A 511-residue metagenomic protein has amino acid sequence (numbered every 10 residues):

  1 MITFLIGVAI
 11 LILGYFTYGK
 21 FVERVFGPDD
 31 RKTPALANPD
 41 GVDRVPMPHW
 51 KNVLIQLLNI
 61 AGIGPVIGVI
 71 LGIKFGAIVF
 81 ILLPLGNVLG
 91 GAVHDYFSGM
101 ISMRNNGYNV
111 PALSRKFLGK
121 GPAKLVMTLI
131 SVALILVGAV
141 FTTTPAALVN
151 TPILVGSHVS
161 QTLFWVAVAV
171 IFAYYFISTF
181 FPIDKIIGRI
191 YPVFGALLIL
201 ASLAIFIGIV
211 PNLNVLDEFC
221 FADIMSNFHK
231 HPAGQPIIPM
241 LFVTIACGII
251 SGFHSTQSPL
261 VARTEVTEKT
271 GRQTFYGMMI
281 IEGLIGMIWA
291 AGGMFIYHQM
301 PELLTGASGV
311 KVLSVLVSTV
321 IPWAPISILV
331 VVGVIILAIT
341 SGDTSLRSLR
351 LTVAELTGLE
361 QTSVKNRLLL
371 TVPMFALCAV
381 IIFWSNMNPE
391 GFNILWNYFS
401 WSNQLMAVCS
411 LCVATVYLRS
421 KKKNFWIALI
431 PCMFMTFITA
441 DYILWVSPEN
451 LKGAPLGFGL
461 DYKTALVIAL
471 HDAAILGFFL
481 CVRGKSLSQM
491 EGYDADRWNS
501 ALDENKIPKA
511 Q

Functional and structural regions predicted by a protein language model:
I2-G19, G72-S102, P111, P122 (+1 more regions): Extracellular loop-to-transmembrane helix junctions
L5, A9-G27, L129, P145-V149 (+4 more regions): Membrane-interface loop-to-helix entry segments
I10-L11, Y15, Q56, G90-N106 (+4 more regions): Helix-loop-helix module between adjacent transmembrane segments
I10-V66, M240, T270: Membrane-interface "cap" regions at the ends of multi-pass membrane proteins
M47-G64, F206-V215, M225-W289, L329-S341: Hydrophobic, membrane-embedded alpha-helices of multi-pass small-molecule transporters
K120-K124, Q161-A169, G277-G286, M294-Y297 (+5 more regions): Loop-to-transmembrane helix boundary motifs in multi-pass membrane proteins
G138-T142, A146-S157, T162-V166, Y174-T179 (+3 more regions): Hydrophobic alpha-helical segments and their helix-loop junctions in multi-pass secondary transporters
G208-A222, Y276-V315, N386-E390: Extracellular/periplasmic helix-exit of transmembrane alpha-helices
